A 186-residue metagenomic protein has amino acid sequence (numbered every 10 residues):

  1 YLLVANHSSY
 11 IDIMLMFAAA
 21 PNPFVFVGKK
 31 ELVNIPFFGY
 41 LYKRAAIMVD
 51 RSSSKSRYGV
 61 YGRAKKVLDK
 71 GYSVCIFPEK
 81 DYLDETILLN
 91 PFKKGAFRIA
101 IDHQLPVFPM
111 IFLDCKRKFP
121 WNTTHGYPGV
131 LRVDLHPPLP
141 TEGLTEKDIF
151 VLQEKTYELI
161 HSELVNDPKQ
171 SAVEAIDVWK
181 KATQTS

Functional and structural regions predicted by a protein language model:
Y1-S54: Catalytic core of membrane glycerolipid acyltransferases/transacylases, capturing the structured, soluble-facing
G59-S186: Non-catalytic C-terminal accessory region of glycerolipid acyltransferases and related lyso-lipid remodeling enzymes
